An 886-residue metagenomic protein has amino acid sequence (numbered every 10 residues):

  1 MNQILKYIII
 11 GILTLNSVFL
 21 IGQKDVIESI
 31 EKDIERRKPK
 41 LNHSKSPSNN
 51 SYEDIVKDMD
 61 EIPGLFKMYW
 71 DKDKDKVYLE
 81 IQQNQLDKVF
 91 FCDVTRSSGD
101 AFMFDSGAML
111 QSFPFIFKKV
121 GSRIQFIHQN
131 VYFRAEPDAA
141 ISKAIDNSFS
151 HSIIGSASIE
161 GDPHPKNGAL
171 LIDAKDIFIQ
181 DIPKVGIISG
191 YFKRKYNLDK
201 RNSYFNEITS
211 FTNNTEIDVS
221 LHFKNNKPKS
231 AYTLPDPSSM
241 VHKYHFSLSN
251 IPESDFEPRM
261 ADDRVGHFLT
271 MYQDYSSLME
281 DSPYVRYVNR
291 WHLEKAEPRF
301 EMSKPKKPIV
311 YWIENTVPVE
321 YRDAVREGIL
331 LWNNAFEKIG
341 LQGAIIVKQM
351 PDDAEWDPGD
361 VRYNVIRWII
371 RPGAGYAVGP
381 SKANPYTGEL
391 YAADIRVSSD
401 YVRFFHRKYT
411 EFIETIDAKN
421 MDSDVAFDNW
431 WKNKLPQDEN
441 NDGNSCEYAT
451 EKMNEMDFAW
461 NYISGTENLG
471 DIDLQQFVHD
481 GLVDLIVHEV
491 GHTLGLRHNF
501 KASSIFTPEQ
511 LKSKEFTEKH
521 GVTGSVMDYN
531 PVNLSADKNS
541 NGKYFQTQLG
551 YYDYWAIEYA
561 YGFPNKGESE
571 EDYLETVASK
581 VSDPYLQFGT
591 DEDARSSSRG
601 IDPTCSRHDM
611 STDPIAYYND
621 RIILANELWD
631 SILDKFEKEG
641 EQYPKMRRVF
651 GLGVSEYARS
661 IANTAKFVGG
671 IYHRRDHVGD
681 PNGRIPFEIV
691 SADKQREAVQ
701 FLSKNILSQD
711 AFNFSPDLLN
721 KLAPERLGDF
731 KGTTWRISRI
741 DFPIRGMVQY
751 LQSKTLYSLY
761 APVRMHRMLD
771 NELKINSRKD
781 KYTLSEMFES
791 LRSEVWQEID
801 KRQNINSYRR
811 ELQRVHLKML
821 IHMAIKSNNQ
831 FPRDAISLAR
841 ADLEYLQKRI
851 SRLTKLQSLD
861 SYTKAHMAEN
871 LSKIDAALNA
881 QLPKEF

Functional and structural regions predicted by a protein language model:
M1-D25: Bacterial Sec-dependent N-terminal signal peptides
D25-V317, A335, I339, M350-D473 (+3 more regions): Auxiliary tRNA-acceptor-end handling modules of aminoacyl-tRNA synthetases
L41, Q349-I369, D480-A536: The catalytic-center signature of Zn2+-dependent metalloproteases
L86, E320-A344: Zn2+-dependent metallopeptidase catalytic core
V94-R96, G328-I329, R362, Y409-F412 (+3 more regions): Short secondary-structure boundary/capping segments
D323-L330, N334, Q476, D480 (+3 more regions): Solvent-exposed, polar/charged alpha-helical surfaces in well-ordered, non-transmembrane soluble domains, broadly
L330-L341, R371, G491-H492, L496 (+3 more regions): Sec-exported extracytoplasmic/periplasmic mature domains
G465, I472-F477, A502-F886: Conserved catalytic/binding loops enriched for acidic/polar residues
